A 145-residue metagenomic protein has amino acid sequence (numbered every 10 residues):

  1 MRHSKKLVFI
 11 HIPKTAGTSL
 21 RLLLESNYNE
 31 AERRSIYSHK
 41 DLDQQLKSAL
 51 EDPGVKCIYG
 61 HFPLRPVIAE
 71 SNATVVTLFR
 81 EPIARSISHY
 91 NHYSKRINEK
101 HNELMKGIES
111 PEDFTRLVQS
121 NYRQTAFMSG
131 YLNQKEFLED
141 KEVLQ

Functional and structural regions predicted by a protein language model:
M1-K5: Juxtamembrane luminal stem/stalk of type II transmembrane Golgi/ER carbohydrate-processing enzymes
K6-L7, A73: Short "repeat-start/strand-capping" segments in structured domains, especially the N-termini of parallel beta-helix
L7-H39: N-terminal pre-catalytic "stem/leader" segment of glycosyltransferase-like enzymes
F9, T77-F79: Short hydrophobic beta-strand that contains or immediately precedes a catalytic carboxylate
K40-T77, A84-Q145: PAPS-dependent sulfotransferase catalytic domain
